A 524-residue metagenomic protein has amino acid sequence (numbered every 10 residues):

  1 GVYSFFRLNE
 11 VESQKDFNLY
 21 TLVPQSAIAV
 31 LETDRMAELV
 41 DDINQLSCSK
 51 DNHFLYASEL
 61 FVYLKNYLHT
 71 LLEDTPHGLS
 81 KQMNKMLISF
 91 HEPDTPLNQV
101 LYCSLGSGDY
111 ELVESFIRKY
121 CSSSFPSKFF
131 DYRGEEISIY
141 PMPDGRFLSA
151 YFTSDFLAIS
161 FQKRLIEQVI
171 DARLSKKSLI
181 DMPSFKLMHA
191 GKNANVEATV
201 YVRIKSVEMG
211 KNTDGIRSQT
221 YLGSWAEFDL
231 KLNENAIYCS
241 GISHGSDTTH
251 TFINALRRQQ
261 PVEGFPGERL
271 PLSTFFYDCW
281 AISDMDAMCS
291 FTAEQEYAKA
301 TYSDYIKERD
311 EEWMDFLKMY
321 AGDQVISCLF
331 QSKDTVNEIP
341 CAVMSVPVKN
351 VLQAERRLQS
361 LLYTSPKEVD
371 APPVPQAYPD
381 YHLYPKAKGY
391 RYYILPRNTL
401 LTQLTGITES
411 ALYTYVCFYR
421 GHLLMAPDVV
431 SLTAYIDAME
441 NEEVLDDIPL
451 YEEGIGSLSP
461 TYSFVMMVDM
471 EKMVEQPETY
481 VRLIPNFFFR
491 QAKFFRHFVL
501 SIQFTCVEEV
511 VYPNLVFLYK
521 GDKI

Functional and structural regions predicted by a protein language model:
G1-K128, Y132-I139, K186-T213, S218 (+3 more regions): Structural boundary/hinge residues at secondary-structure and domain interfaces
D34, H91-P96, S104-Y110, M142-D144 (+9 more regions): Short, flexible beta-strand-to-coil junctions
K50-N84, C121-A236, E263-G264, I306-R309 (+1 more regions): An internal, short helix-loop-strand segment that often contains or flanks glycine-aspartate motifs
H91-P93, D229-N233, T505: Short beta-strand micro-motifs enriched in acidic
G108-S115, R146-L148, I166-V169, G245-N254 (+5 more regions): Short, surface-exposed beta-strand/loop "edge" segments at domain boundaries and coil↔beta transitions
G134, G145, E338, E509 (+1 more regions): Intrinsic-disorder/low-complexity loop/linker signature
D171-R173, I242-H244, I253-R257, F291-A293 (+3 more regions): Composition- and surface-driven signal marking solvent-exposed, interaction-prone regions in large proteins
H497-K523: C-terminal regions of mature proteins
